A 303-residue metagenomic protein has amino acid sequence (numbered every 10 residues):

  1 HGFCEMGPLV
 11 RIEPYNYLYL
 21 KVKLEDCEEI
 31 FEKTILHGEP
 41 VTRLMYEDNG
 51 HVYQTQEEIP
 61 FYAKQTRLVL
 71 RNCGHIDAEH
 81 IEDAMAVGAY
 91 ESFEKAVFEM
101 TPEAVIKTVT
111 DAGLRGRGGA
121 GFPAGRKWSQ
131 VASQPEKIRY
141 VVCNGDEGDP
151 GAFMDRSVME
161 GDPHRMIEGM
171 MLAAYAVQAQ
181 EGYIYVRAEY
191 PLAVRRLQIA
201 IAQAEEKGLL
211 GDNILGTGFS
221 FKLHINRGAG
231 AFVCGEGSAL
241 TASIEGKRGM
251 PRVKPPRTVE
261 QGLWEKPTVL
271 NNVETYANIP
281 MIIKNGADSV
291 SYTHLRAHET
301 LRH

Functional and structural regions predicted by a protein language model:
H1-I12, R115-F122: Local cysteine-cluster metal-coordination motifs and their immediate loop/turn environment, predominantly Fe-S cluster
M6-K23, F31-K33, G125-Q134: Iron-sulfur (Fe-S) cluster-binding segments and ferredoxin-like electron-carrier domains, especially [2Fe-2S]
Y15-D111, G249-W264: Fe-S ferredoxin-like electron-transfer domains and their immediately adjacent linker/connector regions across
A84-Y90, C143-D155: Gly-rich Lys/Arg/Thr-decorated short loops/hinges at beta-loop-alpha junctions or inter-strand turns that position
D111-S129, G230-T241: Conserved phosphate/anionic-ligand binding catalytic regions in large, soluble enzymes, centered on
V194-F232: A glycine-rich helix N-cap at a beta->alpha junction
K247-Y292: Mobile "lid/hinge" segments at catalytic clefts and subdomain interfaces of large enzymes
T293-H303: Conserved small/polar residues in nucleotide/adenosyl-binding loops
